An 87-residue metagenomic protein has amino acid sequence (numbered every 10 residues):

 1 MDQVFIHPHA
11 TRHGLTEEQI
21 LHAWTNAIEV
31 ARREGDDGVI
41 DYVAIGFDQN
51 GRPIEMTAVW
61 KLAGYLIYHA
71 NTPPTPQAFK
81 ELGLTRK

Functional and structural regions predicted by a protein language model:
M1-K87: Ribonuclease/tRNase effector modules and their secretory precursors
